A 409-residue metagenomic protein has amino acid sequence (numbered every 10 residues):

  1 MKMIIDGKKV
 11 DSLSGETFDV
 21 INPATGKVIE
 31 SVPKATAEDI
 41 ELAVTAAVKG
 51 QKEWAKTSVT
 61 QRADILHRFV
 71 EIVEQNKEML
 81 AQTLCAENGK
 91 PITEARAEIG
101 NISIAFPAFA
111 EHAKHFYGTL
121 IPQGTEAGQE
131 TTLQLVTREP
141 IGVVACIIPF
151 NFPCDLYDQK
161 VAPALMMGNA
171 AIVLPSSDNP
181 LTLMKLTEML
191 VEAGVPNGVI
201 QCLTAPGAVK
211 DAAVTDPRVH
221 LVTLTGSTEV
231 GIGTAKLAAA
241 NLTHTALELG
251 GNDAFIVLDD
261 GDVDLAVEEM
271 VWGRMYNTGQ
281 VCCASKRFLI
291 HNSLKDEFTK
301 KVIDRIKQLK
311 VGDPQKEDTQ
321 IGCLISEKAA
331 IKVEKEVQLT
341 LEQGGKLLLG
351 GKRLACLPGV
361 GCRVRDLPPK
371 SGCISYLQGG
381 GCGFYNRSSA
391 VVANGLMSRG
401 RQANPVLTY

Functional and structural regions predicted by a protein language model:
M1-S31, D64, R68, F116-I147 (+3 more regions): Terminal low-complexity tails and localization/encapsulation signals of metabolic enzymes
G7, P23-I92, S293, V391-N394 (+1 more regions): N-terminal alpha-helical segment of soluble enzymes
G26, R62, L84, F106 (+7 more regions): Residue-level signal for inorganic ion chemistry
I29-A35, G50-K56, A145-C146, F255-L258 (+4 more regions): Short, well-ordered beta-strand elements within core beta-sheets of diverse protein domains
V48-Q51, A55, V70-K77, A81 (+14 more regions): Structural signal for hydrophobic packing residues in well-ordered secondary-structure cores of soluble enzyme domains
A55, T60, D64-V161, V195: N-terminal Rossmann NAD(P)-binding subdomain characteristic of aldehyde/semialdehyde dehydrogenases
L120-L265: Rossmann-like NAD(P) dinucleotide-binding subdomain of oxidoreductase/dehydrogenase enzymes
E229-L367, S389-A390, N394: ALDH superfamily catalytic-core signature
